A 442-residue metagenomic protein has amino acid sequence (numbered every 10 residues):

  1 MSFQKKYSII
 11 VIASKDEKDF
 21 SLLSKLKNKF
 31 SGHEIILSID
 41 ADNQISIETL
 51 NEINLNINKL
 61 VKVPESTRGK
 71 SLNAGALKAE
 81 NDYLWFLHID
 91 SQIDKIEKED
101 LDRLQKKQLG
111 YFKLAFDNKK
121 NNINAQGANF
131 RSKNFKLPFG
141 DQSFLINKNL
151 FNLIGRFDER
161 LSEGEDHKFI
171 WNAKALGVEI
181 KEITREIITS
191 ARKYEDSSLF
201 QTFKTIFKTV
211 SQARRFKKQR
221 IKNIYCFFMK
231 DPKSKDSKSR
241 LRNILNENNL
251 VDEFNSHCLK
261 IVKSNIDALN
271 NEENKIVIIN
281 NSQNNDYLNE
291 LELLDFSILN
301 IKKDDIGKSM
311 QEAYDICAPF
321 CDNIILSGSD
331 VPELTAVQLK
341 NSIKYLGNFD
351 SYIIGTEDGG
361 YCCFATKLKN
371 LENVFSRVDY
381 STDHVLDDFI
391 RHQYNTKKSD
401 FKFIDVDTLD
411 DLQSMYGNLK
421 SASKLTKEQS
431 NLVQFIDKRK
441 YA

Functional and structural regions predicted by a protein language model:
M1-K25, I221-F227, D231-S234: N-proximal low-complexity "stem/linker" segments adjacent to membrane-targeting elements
V11-I12, L23-L26, G32-Q44, V61-V63 (+1 more regions): Short beta-strand/loop segment that forms part of the nucleotide-sugar
K15-K29, I45, S234-I244, V251-D267: Short, well-formed alpha-helical segments that are part of the catalytic scaffolds of diverse glycosyltransferases
V63-A79, D305-A313: Glycine-rich, basic loop-to-helix element that forms the pyrophosphate-binding segment of sugar-nucleotide handling
N81-Q92, D322-S329: Short beta-strand-to-loop acidic/aromatic patch adjacent to the donor-nucleotide binding site
I96-N122, Y345-S351: Conserved donor NDP-sugar-binding/catalytic core segment of glycosyltransferases
L109-K119, A128-I146, S351-G359: A recurrent flexible, glycine/aromatic-enriched loop bordering the glycosyltransferase active site that acts as
E163-F169: Acidic donor-binding loop at a coil-to-helix junction in glycosyltransferase catalytic cores that engages
